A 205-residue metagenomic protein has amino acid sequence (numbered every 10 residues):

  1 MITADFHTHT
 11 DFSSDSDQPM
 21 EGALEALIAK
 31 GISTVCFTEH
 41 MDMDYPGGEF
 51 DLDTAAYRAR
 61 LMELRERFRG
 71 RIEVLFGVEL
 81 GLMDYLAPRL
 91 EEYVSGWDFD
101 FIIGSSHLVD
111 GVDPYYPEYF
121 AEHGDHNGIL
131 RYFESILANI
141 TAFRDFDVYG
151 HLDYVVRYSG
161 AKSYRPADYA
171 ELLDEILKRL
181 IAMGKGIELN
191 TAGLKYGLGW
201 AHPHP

Functional and structural regions predicted by a protein language model:
M1-D84, Y93, V156-A167, E175 (+2 more regions): An N-terminally biased module of ancient metal coordination in phosphate/nucleic-acid-related enzymes
F12-S14, F99, G104-P205: Domain-core and long-helix interface of multi-subunit machines
G22-A23, P88-E91, E134-I136: A generic local structural motif
I28, S95, I140-A142: Non-catalytic positions within long, well-ordered alpha-helices that form the structural scaffold/packing of enzyme
E63-N127: Active-site gating/metal-coordination segments in enzymes
